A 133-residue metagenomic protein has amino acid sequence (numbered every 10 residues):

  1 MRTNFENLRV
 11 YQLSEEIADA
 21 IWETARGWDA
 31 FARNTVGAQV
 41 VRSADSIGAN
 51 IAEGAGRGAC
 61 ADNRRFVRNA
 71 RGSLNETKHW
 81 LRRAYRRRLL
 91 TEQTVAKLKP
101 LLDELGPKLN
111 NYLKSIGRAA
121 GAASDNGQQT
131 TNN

Functional and structural regions predicted by a protein language model:
M1-N133: Amphipathic alpha-helical assembly/interaction segments
